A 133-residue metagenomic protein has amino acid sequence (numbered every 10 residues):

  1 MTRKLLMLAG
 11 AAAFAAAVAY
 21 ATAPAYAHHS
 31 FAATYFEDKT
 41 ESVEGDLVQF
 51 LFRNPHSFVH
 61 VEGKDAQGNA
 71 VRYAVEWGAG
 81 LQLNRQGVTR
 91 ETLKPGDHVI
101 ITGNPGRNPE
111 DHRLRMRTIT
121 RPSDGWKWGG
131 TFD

Functional and structural regions predicted by a protein language model:
M1-A13: Bacterial N-terminal signal peptides that target proteins for export
A15-A25: C-terminal segment of classical bacterial N-terminal signal peptides
A25-E41: Short boundary/loop segments of OB/S1/cold-shock single-stranded nucleic-acid-binding domains
G45-L47: Conserved hydrophobic positions within beta-strands
R53-K64: Short aromatic-glycine-enriched beta-strand elements
W77-R85: Short, structured beta-strand/loop micro-motifs enriched in basic residues and often containing a Trp
R85-I101: Short nucleic-acid-contacting surface segments enriched for D/E, G, S/T with interspersed K/R
G106-F132: OB-fold/S1-family single-stranded nucleic acid-binding modules
